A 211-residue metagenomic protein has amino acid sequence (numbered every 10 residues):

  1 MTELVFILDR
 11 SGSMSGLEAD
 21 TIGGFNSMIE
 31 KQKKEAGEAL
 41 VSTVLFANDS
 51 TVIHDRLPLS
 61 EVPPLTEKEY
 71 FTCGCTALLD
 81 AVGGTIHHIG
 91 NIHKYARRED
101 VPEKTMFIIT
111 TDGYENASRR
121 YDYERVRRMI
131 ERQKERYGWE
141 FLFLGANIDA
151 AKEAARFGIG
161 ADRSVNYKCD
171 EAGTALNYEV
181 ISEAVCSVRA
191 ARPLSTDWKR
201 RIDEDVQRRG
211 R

Functional and structural regions predicted by a protein language model:
M1-R211: Acidic, low-complexity intrinsically disordered regions
